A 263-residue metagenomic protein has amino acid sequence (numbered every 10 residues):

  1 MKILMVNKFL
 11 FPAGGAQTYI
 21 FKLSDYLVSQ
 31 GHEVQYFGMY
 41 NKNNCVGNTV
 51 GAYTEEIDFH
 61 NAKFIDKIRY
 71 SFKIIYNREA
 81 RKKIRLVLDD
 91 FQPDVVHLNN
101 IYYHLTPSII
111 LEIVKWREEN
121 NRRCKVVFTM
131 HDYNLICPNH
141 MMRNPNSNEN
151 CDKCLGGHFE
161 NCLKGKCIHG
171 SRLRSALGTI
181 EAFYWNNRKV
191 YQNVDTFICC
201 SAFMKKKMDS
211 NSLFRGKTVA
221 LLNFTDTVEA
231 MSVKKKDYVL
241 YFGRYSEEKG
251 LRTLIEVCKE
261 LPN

Functional and structural regions predicted by a protein language model:
M1-N43, D89-F91, I113-C124, E256-K259: N-terminal subdomain of nucleotide-sugar transferases
K2, K217, K235-V239: Charged active-site motifs of nucleotide-sugar-dependent glycosyltransferases
F9-F11, F224, F242-S246: Short donor-sugar binding/catalytic loops of nucleotide-sugar-dependent glycosyltransferases, especially enzymes
A16-Y19, M39, N99, L105 (+3 more regions): Replace "coordinates the UDP/GDP/TDP-sugar" with "coordinates nucleotide-activated sugar donors
Q30-V95: A conserved catalytic-core segment of Leloir-type glycosyltransferases
R85-L105, C124-T129: Short N-terminal targeting/anchoring amphipathic segment
K125, L135, D152-A230: Donor nucleotide-sugar binding/catalytic pocket of nucleotide-sugar-dependent glycosyltransferases
I198, M231-K249, I255-E260: Conserved donor-binding/catalytic core segment of Leloir-type glycosyltransferases
